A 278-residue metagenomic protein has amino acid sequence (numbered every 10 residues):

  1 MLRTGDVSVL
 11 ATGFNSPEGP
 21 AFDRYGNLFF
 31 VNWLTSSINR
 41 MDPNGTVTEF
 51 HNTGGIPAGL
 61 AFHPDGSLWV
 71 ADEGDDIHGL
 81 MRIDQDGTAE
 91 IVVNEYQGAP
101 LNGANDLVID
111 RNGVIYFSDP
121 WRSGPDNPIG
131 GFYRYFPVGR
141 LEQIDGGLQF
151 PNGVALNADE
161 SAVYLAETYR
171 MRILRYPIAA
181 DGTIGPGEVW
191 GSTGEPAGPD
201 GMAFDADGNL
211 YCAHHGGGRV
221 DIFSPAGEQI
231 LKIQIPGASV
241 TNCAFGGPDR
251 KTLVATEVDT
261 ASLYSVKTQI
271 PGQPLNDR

Functional and structural regions predicted by a protein language model:
M1-G5, Y25, T35, D126-I129 (+1 more regions): Blade/loop signatures of beta-propeller domains
M1-N15, G45, V93, G187-W190 (+2 more regions): A short helix->beta-strand "capping" segment at the edge of beta-propeller domains
D6, A11-Y25, T53-G79, Q97-I115 (+6 more regions): Beta-rich, blade/repeat-based domains predominating in secreted/periplasmic proteins but also intracellular
F29-N52: Beta-propeller domains
W33, E73-D75, P120-W121, T168 (+5 more regions): Short loop/turn segments immediately following the C-termini of beta-strands
S37-N39, H78-M81, G130-Y133, R172-L174 (+2 more regions): A short loop-to-beta-strand structural motif that recurs across blades of beta-propeller domains
Y176-T183, K267-P274: Short loop/turn segments immediately following beta-strands, especially the blade-tip and inter-blade linker loops
P177-N242: Glycine/small-residue-rich hydrophobic helix-like segments
